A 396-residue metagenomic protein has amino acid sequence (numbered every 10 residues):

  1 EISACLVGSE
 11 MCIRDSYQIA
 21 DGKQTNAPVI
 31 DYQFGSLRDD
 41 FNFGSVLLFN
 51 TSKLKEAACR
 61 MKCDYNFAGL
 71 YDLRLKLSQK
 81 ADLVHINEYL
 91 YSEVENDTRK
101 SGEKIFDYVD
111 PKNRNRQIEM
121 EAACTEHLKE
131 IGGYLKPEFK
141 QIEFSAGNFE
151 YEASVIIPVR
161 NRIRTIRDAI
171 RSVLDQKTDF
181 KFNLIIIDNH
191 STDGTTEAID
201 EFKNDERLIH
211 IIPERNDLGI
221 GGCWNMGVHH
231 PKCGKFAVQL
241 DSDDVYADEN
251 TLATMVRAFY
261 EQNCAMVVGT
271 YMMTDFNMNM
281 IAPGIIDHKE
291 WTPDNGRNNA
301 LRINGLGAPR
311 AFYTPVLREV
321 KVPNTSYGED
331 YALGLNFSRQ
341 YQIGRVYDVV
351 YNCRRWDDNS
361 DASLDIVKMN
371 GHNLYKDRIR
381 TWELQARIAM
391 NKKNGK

Functional and structural regions predicted by a protein language model:
E1, G234-V245: Short beta-strand-to-loop acidic/aromatic patch adjacent to the donor-nucleotide binding site
E1-I13: Single conserved hydrophobic/aromatic residue that forms the stacking wall/gate of nucleotide- or nucleobase-binding
E1-I2, E214-K232: Glycine-rich, basic loop-to-helix element that forms the pyrophosphate-binding segment of sugar-nucleotide handling
T25-F49, E290-A311: A recurrent flexible, glycine/aromatic-enriched loop bordering the glycosyltransferase active site that acts as
D64-L73, S326-L333: Acidic donor-binding loop at a coil-to-helix junction in glycosyltransferase catalytic cores that engages
V84-L90, T270, G344-V350, R354-R355: Catalytic beta-strand/loop signature of glycosyltransferases that borders the donor
R171-K181: Short, acidic, metal-binding catalytic loop of nucleotide-sugar glycosyltransferases
D188-A198, N216: A conserved acidic beta->alpha catalytic loop
